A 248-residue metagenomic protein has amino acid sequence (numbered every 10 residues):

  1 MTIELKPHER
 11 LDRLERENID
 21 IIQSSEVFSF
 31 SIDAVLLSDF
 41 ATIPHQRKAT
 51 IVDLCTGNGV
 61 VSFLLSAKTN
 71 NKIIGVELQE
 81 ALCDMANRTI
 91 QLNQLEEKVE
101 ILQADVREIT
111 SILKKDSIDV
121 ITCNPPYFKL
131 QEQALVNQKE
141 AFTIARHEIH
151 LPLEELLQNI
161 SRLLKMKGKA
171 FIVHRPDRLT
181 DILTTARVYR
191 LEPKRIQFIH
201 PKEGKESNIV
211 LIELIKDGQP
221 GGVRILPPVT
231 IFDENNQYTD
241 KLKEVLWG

Functional and structural regions predicted by a protein language model:
E4-T50, L54-A67, E213, P227: SAM-dependent Rossmann-like transferase core, predominantly class I methyltransferases with a strong bias toward
E15, L95, R187-R190, I225: Short, structurally constrained coil/turn elements that cap an alpha-helix or connect an alpha-helix to the following
I22, E100-L102, K194-Q197: General small-molecule cofactor/ligand-binding pocket signal
E26, I149-S207: Conserved Class I SAM-dependent methyltransferase catalytic core
L37, N124, L156, L214: Residue-level signal for inorganic ion chemistry
F40-A134: Conserved SAM/SAH cofactor-binding pocket of Class I
P125-E155: Mobile active-site "lid"/loop adjacent to the S-adenosyl-L-methionine
E206-G248: SAM/dcSAM-binding transferase cores
